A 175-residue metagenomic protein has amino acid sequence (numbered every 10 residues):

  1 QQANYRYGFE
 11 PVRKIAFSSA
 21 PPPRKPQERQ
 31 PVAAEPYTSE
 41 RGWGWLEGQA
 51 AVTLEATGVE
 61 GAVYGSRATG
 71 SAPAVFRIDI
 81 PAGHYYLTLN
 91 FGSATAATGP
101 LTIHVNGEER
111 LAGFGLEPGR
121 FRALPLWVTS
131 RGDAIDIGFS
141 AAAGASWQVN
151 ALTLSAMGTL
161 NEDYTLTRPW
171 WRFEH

Functional and structural regions predicted by a protein language model:
Q1-H175: Compositionally biased, intrinsically disordered or flexible polar/acidic segments
